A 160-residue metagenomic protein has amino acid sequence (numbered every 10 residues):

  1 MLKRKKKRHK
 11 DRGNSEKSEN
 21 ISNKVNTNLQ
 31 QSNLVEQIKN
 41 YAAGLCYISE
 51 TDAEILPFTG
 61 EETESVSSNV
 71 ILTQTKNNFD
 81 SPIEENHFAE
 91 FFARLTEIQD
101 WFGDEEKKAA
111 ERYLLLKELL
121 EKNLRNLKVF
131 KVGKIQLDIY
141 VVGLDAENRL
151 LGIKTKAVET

Functional and structural regions predicted by a protein language model:
M1-A109, L120: N-terminal "domain-start" segment
A53-I55, L127-V129, G152: Generic structural motif
T96-L144: Functional cores of ribonucleases/endoribonucleases
K134, E147, A157-V158: Conserved beta-strand elements of beta-rich interaction domains across eukaryotes, especially beta-propellers
L144-I153: Intrinsically disordered, low-complexity, Lys/Arg-biased terminal tails
G152-T160: A short, surface-exposed interaction/processing loop segment used at functional sites
